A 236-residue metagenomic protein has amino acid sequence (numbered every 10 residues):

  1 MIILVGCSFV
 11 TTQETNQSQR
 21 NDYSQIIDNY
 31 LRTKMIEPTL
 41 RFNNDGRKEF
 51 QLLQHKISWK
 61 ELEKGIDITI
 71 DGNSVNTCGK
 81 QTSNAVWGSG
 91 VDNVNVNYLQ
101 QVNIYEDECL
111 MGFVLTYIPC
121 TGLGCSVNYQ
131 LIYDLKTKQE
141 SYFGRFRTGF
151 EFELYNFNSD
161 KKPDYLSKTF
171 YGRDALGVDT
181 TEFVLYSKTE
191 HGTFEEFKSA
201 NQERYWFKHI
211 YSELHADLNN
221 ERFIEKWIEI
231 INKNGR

Functional and structural regions predicted by a protein language model:
V5-G6: C-terminal motif of bacterial Sec signal peptides marking the signal peptidase cleavage site
F9-G65, K162-R236: Acidic, small-residue rich beta-repeat scaffolds with periodic aromatic anchors
G46, F50, Y105-F113, N156-L166: Acidic, glycine-anchored loop motifs typical of Ca2+
D67-G88, Y129-R145, Y186-K198: Surface-exposed loop/turn elements that mediate protein-protein interactions on large endomembrane-trafficking
T77-C109, C120, D134: Short N-terminal edge-element motif at the start of the domain
V96-Q100, T148-Y155, Y205-H209: Repeated scaffold domains used in trafficking and secretory/extracellular systems, primarily beta-propellers
E108-I118, L123-F143: Long, charged/polar, surface-exposed segments that mediate recognition or autoinhibition
D134-D160, L166, A175, D179-T180: Short helix-loop boundary/capping segments
